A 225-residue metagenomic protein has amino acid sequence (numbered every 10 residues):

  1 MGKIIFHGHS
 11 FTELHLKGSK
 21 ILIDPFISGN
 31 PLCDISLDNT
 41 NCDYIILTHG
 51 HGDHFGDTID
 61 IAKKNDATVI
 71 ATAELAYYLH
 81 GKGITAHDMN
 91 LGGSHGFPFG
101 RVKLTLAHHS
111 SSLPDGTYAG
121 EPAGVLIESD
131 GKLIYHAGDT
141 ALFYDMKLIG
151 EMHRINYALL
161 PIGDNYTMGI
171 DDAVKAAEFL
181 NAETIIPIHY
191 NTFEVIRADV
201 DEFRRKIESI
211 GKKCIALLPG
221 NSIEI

Functional and structural regions predicted by a protein language model:
M1-K20, I27-N30, G96, R101-K103 (+2 more regions): Zn-dependent metallo-beta-lactamase
K3, K63-T68, K132-I134: Short active-site oxyanion
E13-H51, G56-D60, S110-D115, T140-M152: Pre-active-site segment of Zn-dependent metallo-hydrolases
L22-D24, C42-G50, I70-A73, Y135-T140 (+3 more regions): Active-site neighborhood of phospho(di)ester-bond hydrolases with catalytic His/Asp-centered motifs
G29-N30, H51-G56, A76-L79, G93-G96 (+5 more regions): Active-site environment of divalent metal-dependent phosphoester hydrolases
D34-L113: Active-site HxH/HxHxD metal-binding segment of metal-dependent hydrolases
T68, H80-G93, V174, E178-I225: Binuclear metal-ion centers of metallo-dependent hydrolases, dominated by the metallo-beta-lactamase
S112-F179: Active-site-proximal loop/helix segments of hydrolase catalytic cores
